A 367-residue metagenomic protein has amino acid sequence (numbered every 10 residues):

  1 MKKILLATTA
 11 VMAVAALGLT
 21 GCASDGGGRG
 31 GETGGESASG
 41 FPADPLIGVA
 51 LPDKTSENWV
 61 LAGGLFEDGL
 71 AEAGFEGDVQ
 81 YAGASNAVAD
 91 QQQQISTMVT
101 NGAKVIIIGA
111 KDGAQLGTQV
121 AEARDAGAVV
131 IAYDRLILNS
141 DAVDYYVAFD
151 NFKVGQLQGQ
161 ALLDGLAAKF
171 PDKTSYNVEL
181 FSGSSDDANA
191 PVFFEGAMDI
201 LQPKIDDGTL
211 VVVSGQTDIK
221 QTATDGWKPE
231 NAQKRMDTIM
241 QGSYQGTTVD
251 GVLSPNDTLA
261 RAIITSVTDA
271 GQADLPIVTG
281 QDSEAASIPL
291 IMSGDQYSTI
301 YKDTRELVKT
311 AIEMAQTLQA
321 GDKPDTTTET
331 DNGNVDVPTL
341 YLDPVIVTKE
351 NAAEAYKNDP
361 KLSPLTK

Functional and structural regions predicted by a protein language model:
K2-A7, C22-K367: A residue-level marker of the well-folded mature domains of exported/periplasmic proteins
A7-A13: Sec-dependent N-terminal signal peptides
A16-G21: C-terminal motif of bacterial Sec signal peptides marking the signal peptidase cleavage site
